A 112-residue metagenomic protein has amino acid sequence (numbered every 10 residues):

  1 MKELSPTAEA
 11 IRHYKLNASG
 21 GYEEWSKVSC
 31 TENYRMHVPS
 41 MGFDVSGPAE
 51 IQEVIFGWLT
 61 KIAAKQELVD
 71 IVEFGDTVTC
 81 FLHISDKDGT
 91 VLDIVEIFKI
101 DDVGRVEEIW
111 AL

Functional and structural regions predicted by a protein language model:
M1-N33: Short acidic-aromatic low-complexity motifs
K2, H37, Q52-L112: A beta-strand edge to alpha-helix "cap/lid" segment located at domain peripheries
R12, M41, E96: Short, flexible active-site loop motifs that bind/organize anionic cofactors or intermediates
L16, S40-G42, S85: Short histidine/acidic/glycine/proline-rich micro-motifs that form metal- and phosphate-coordinating active-site loops
Y22-E23, P48, V103: Residues at or immediately preceding the N-termini of alpha-helices
N33-S46: A short gly/proline-enriched turn/hairpin at secondary-structure junctions
D44-A49, G57: Juxtamembrane/interface motifs at transmembrane-helix termini
